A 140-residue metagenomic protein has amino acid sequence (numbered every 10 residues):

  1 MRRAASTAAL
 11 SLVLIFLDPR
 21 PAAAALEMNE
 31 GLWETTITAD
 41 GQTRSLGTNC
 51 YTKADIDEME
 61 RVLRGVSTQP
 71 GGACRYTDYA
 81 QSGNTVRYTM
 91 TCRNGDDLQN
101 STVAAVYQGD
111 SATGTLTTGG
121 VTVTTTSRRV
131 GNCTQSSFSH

Functional and structural regions predicted by a protein language model:
M1-A4: Positively charged n-region of N-terminal signal peptides that target proteins for export
T7-D18: Bacterial N-terminal signal peptides
P21-L32, F138-S139: N-terminal helix-cap/turn-to-beta initiation motif at the start of protein domains
A25-E27, D78-T85, A104-S111, R128-Q135: A short, structured loop/turn motif at beta-sheet edges
M28-Q42: Tryptophan-anchored aromatic micro-motifs
E34-T38, R87-N94, T102, T113-T118: Short beta-strand segments that buttress and anchor functional surface loops
R44-T102: Central antiparallel beta-sheet cores of small beta-barrel/beta-sandwich binding domains
T118-H140: Edge beta-strand at a domain terminus
